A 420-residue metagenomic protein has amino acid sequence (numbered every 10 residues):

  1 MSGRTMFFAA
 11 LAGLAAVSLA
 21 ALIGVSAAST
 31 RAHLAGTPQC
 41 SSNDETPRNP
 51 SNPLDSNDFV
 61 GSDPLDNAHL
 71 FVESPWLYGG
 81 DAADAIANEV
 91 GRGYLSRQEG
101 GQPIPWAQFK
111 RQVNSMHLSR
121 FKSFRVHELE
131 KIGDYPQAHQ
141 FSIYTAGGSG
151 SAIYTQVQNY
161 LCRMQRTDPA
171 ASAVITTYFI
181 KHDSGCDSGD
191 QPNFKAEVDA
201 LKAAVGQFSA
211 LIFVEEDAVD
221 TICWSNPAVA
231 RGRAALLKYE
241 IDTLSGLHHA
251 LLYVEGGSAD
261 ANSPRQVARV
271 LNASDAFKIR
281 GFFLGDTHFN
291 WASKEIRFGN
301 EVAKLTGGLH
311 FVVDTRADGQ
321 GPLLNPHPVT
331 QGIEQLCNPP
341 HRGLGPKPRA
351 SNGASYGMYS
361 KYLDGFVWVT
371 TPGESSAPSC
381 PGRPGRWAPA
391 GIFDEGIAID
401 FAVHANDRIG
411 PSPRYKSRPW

Functional and structural regions predicted by a protein language model:
M1-A32: Sec-dependent, cleavable N-terminal signal peptides
A27-T37, S42-N43: Low-complexity, Pro/Ser/Thr-rich intrinsically disordered segments of extracellular/cell-surface proteins
N43-A204, T371-A388, I392-F401: N-terminal carbohydrate-binding/catalytic regions of secreted carbohydrate-active enzymes
T155-Y160, A228-I241, A261-N272, G299-N300 (+1 more regions): Alpha-helical scaffolding within the catalytic cores of extracellular/periplasmic polymer-degrading hydrolases
A170-T176, S209-F213, H249-Y253, I279-F283 (+2 more regions): Structural preference for beta-strand elements that scaffold enzyme active sites
A171-D183, G189-A204, F208-L237, T243 (+1 more regions): Mobile, glycine-rich extracellular loop/lid and propeptide segments that shape or gate substrate/ligand access
G256-H341: Substrate-binding surface in catalytic domains of secreted glycosidases
G321, Q331-W420: Substrate-binding cleft of secreted/luminal carbohydrate-active enzymes
